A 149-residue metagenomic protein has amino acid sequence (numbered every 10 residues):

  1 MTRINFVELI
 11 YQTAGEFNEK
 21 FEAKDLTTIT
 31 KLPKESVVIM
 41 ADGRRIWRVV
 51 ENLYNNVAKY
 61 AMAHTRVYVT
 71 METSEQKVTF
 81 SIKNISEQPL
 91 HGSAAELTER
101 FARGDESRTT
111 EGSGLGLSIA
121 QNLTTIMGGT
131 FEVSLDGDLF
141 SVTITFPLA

Functional and structural regions predicted by a protein language model:
T2-N18: A conserved beta-strand-to-alpha-helix junction within the catalytic ATP-binding
T2-R3, E22, T27-V37: Conserved catalytic submotifs in the C-terminal HATPase_c
I46-W47: A residue-level detector for a conserved hydrophobic packing site within the catalytic ATP-binding domain
V57-A58: Short helix-loop "hinge" at the ATP-lid/N-box region of the Bergerat-fold HATPase_c
H64-Q76: Short beta-strand/loop element within the Bergerat-fold HATPase_c
P89-A102: Short conserved segment of the HATPase_c
G128-G129: Conserved glycine-rich
